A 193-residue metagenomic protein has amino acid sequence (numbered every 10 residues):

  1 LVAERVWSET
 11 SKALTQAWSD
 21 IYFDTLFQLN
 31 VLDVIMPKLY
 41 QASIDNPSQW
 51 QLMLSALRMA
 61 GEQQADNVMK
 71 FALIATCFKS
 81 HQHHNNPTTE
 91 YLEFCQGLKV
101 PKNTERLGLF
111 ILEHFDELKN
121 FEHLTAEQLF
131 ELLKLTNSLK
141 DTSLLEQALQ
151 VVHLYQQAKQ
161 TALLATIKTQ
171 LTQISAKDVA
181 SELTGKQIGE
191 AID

Functional and structural regions predicted by a protein language model:
L1-L154: Conserved, hydrophobic alpha-helical core segments of structured domains
K134-D193: Charged substrate- and nucleic-acid-binding regions of tRNA-handling and nucleotidyl-transfer enzymes, centered on
